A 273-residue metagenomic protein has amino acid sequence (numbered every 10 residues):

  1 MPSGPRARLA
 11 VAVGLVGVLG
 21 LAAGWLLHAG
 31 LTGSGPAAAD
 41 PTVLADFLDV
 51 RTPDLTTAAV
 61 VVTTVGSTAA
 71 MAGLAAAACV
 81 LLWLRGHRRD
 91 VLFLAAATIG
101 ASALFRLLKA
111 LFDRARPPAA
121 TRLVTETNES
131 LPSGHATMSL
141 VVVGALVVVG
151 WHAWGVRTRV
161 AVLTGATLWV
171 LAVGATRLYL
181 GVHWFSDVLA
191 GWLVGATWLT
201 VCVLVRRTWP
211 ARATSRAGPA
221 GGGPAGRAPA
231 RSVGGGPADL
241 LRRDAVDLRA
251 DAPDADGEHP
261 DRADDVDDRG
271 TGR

Functional and structural regions predicted by a protein language model:
M1-A29, P36, T200-R273: Multi-pass membrane proteins that catalyze or facilitate reactions on polyprenyl-/lipid-phosphate substrates and their
M1-A70, A110-L123: N-terminal transmembrane-helix/juxtamembrane module of multi-pass inner/ER membrane proteins
R8-L15, A75-S102: Interfacial segments of alpha-helical transmembrane regions
A23, L27, A78, L104 (+4 more regions): Alpha-helical membrane-inserting segments
T63-G86, L140-G150: Hydrophobic alpha-helical transmembrane segments
R89-T121, Y179: Hydrophobic alpha-helical transmembrane segments of integral membrane proteins
T121-D244, L248: Membrane-embedded catalytic cores of phosphoryl/pyrophosphoryl-handling enzymes
